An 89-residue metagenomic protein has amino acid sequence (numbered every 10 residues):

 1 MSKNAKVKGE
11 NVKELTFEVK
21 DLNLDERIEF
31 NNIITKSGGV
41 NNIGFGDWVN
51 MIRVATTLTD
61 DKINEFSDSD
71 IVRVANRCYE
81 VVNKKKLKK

Functional and structural regions predicted by a protein language model:
S2-K89: Short, surface-exposed, charged amphipathic helix/loop patches that serve as local interaction elements
